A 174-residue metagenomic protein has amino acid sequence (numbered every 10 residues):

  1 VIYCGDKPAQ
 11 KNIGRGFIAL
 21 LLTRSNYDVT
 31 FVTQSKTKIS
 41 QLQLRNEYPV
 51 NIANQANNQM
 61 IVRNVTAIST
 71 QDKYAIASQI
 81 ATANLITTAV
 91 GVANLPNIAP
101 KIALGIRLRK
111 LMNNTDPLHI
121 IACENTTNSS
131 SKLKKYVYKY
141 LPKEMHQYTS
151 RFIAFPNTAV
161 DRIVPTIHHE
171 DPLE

Functional and structural regions predicted by a protein language model:
I2-C4, I18-E174: Substrate/ligand-engaging "lid" and interaction regions
Q10: Glycine-rich Rossmann-fold phosphate-binding loop(s) that bind the pyrophosphate of adenine dinucleotide cofactors
G14-R15: N-terminal Rossmann-fold NAD(P) dinucleotide-binding loop
